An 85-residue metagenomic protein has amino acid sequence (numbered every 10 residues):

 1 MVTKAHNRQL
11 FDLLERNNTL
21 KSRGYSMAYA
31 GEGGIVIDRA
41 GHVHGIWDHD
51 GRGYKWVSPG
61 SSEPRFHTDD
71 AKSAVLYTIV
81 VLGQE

Functional and structural regions predicted by a protein language model:
M1-K4, V81-E85: Short intrinsically disordered terminal tails
M1-R39, P64-F66: Negatively charged, low-complexity tracts enriched in Asp/Glu with abundant Ser/Thr
N18, D38-G41, W47-H49, D70: Intrinsically disordered, low-complexity regions enriched in Ser/Pro/Gly/Gln/His and often acidic
A30, W47, S73-L76: Short stretches within intrinsically disordered, low-complexity N-terminal or propeptide regions
G41-H42, V80: Intrinsic disorder/low-complexity segments
H42-S62: Short aromatic-glycine-(Arg/Gly/Cys) micro-motifs in beta-strand/loop hairpins
P59-A71: A short, exposed loop/beta-hairpin motif centered on an aromatic-Gly-Thr core
D69-G83: A short, charged, amphipathic alpha-helix used as a generic interaction element across diverse proteins
